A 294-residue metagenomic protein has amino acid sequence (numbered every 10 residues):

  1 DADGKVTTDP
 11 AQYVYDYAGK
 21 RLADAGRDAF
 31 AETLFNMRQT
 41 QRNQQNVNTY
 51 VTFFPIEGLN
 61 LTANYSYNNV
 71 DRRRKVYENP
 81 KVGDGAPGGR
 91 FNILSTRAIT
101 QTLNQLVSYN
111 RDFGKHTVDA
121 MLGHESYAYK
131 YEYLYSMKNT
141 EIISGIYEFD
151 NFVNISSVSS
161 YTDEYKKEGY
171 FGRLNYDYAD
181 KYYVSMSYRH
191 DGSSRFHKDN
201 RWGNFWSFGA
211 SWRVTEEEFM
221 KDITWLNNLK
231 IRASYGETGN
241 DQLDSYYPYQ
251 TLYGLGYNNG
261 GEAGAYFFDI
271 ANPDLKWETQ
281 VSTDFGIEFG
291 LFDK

Functional and structural regions predicted by a protein language model:
D1-A31: Acidic, glycine-rich flexible loop segments
G19-E78, G88-K294: Extracellular/periplasmic, surface-exposed regions of secreted and cell-surface proteins
D84-G85: N-terminal, polar/charged subdomain of small-to-medium soluble alpha/beta proteins
